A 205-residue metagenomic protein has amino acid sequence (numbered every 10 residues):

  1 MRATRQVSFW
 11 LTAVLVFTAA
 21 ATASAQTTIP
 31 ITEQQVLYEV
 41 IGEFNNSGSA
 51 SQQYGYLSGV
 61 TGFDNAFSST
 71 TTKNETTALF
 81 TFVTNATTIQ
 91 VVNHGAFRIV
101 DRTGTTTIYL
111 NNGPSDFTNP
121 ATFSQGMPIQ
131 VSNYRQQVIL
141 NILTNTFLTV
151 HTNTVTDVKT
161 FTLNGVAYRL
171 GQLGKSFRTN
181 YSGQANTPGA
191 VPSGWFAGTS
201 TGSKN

Functional and structural regions predicted by a protein language model:
M1-L11: Bacterial N-terminal signal peptides that target proteins for export
W10-A19: Bacterial N-terminal signal peptides
A21-A25: Sec/Tat signal peptide C-region and signal peptidase I cleavage site
Q26-N205: Extracytosolic secretory-pathway proteins
